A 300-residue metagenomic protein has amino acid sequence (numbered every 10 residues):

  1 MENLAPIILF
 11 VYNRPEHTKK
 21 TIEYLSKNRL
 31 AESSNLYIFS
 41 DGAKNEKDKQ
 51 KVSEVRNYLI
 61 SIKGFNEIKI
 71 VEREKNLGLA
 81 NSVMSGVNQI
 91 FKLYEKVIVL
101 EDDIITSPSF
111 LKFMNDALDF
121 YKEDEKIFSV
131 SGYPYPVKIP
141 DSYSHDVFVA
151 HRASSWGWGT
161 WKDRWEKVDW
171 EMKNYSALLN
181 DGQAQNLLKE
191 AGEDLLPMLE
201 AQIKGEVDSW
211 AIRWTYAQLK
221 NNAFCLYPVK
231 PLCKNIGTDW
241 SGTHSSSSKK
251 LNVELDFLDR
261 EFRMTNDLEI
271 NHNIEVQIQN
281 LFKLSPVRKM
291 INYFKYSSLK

Functional and structural regions predicted by a protein language model:
M1-V99, I104-K300: An acidic/histidine-cluster motif and surrounding catalytic segment that typifies divalent-metal-assisted enzyme active
